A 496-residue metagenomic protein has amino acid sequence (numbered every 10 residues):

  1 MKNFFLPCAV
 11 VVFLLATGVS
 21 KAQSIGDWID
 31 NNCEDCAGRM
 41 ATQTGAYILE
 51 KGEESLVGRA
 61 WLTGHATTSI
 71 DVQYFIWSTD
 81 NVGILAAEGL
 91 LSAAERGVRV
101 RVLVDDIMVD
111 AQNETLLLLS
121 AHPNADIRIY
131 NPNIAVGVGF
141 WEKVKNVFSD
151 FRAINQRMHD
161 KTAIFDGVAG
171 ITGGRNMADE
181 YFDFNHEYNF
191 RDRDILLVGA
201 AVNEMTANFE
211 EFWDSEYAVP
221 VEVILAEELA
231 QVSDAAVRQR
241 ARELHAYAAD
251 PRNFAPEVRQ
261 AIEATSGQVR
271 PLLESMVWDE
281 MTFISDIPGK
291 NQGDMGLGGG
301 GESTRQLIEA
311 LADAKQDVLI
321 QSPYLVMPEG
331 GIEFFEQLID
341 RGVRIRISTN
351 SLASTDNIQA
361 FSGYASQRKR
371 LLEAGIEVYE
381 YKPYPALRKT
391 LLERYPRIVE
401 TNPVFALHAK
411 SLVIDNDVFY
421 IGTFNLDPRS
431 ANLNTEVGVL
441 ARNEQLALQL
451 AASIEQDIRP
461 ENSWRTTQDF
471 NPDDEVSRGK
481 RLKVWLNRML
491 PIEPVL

Functional and structural regions predicted by a protein language model:
M1-F4: Positively charged n-region of N-terminal signal peptides that target proteins for export
P7-A16: Bacterial N-terminal signal peptides
G18-K161, F165-L496: Charged, low-complexity intrinsically disordered terminal segments
